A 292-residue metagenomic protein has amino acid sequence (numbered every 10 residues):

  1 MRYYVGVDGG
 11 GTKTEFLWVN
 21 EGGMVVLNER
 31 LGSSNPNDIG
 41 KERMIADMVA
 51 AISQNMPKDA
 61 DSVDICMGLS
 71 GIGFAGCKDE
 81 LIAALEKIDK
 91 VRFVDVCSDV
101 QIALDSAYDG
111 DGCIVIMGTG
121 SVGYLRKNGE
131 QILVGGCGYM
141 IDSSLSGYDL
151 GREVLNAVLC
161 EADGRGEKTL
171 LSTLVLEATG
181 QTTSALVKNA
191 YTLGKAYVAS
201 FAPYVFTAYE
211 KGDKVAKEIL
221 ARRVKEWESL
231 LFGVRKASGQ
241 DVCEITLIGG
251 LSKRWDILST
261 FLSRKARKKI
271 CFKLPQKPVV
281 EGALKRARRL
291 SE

Functional and structural regions predicted by a protein language model:
M1, V91-V115, E130: Conserved phosphate-binding catalytic cores of ATP/NTP-utilizing and phosphoryl-transfer enzymes
M1-V63, A84, A107-C113, L155-E292: ATP-binding/phosphotransfer module of carbohydrate and carboxylate kinases, centering on a glycine-rich
T12, S70-I72, T119-V122: Short glycine-rich anion-binding loops that position phosphate/pyrophosphate groups of nucleotides and phosphorylated
P36, I52, M56-D95: Short beta-strand-loop/turn "lid" adjacent to the catalytic site in phosphate-handling enzymes
G68, C97, T246-I248: Solvent-exposed beta-strand sheet faces enriched in polar/charged residues
G73-A75, I102-L104, V122-G123, S252-W255: Short, active-site-adjacent cap segments at secondary-structure transitions
L85-I88, D95, Q131-G138, S263-C271: Glycine/charged-rich beta-loop-alpha catalytic/anionic-binding loops adjacent to active sites
G110-E161, R165: Glycine-rich phosphate-binding loop of actin/hexokinase-like ATP-binding domains
